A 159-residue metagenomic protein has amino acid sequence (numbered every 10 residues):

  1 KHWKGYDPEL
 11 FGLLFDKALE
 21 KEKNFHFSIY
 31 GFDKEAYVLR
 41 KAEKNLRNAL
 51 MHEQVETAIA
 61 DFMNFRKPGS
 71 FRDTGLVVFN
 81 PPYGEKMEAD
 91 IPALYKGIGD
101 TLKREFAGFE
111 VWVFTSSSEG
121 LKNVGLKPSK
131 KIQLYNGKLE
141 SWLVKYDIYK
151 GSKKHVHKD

Functional and structural regions predicted by a protein language model:
K1-R66, E85: Conserved S-adenosyl-L-methionine
D61-D159: C-terminal catalytic and target-recognition region of SAM-dependent MTase-like enzymes, primarily methyltransferases
